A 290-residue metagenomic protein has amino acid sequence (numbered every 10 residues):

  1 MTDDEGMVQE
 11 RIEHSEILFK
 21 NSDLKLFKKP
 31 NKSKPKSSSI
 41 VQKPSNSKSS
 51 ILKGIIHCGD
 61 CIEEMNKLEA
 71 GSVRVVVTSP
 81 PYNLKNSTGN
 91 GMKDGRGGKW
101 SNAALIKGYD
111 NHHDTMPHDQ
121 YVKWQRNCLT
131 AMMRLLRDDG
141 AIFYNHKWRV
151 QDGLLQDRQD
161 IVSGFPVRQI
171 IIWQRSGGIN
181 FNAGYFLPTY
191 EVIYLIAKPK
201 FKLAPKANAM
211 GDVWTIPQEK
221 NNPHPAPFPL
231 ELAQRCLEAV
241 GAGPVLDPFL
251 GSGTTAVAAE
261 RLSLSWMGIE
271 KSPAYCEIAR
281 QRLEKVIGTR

Functional and structural regions predicted by a protein language model:
M1-I278, V286: Core catalytic lobe of class I
E284-R290: Generic C-terminal helix-cap and adjacent flexible tail
